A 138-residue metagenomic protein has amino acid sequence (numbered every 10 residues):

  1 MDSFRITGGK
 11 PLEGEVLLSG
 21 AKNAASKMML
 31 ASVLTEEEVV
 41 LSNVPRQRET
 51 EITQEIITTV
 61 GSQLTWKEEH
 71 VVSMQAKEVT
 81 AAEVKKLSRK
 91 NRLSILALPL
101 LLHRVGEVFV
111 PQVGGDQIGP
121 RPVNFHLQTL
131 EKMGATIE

Functional and structural regions predicted by a protein language model:
M1-E138: Structural preference for solvent-exposed beta-strand-turn elements and adjacent flexible terminal/loop segments within
